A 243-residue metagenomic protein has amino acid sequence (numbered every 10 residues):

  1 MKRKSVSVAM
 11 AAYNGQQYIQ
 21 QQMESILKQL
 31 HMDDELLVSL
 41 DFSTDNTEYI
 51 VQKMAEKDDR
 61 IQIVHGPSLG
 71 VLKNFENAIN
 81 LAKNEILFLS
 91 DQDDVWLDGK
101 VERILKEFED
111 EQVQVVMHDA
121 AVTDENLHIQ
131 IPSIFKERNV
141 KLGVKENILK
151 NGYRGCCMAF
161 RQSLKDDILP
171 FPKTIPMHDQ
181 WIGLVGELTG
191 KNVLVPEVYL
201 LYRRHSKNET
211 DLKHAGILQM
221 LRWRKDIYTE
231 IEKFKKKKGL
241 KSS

Functional and structural regions predicted by a protein language model:
G15-K28: Short, well-formed alpha-helical segments that are part of the catalytic scaffolds of diverse glycosyltransferases
I26, D41-S43, L69: Conserved short acidic donor-positioning loop in nucleotide-sugar-dependent glycosyltransferases
D34-F42, V64-G66: Short beta-strand/loop segment that forms part of the nucleotide-sugar
L40-I50: A conserved acidic beta->alpha catalytic loop
G66-A82: Glycine-rich, basic loop-to-helix element that forms the pyrophosphate-binding segment of sugar-nucleotide handling
L87: Short aromatic/hydrophobic "clamp" motif used to bind/position activated sugar donors
V101-Q130: Conserved donor NDP-sugar-binding/catalytic core segment of glycosyltransferases
L142-H214: Conserved nucleotide-sugar donor-binding catalytic segment
